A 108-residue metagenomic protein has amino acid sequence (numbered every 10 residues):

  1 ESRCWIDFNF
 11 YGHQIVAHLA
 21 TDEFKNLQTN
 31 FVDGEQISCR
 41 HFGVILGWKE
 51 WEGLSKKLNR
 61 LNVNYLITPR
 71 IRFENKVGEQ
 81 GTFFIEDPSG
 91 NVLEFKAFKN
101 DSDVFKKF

Functional and structural regions predicted by a protein language model:
E1-F24: Core segments of cupin and vicinal oxygen chelate
I6-N9, T29-L58, Q80-E86: Vicinal oxygen chelate
G12, T21, L46-W48, D87-S89 (+1 more regions): Non-catalytic surface loops within mature trypsin-like serine protease
H18-E23, I37-S38, F84-N91: Short, structured secondary-structure boundary patches
N26-N30, V104-K107: A short, polar/proline- and glycine-enriched secondary-structure boundary/capping micro-motif
N26-Q28, E35-I37, G43-G47, L66 (+2 more regions): Short, surface-exposed, polar/charged, turn-prone segments marking secondary-structure boundaries
S55-F108: Vicinal oxygen chelate
